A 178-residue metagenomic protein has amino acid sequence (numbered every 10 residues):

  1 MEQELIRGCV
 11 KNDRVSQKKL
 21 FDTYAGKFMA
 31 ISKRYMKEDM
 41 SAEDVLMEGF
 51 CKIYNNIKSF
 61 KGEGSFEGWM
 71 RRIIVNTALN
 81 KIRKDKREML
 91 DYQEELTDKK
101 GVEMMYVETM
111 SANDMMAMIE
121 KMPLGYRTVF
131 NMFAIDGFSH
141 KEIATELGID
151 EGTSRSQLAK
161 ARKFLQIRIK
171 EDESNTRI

Functional and structural regions predicted by a protein language model:
E4-C9, D114-P123: Short amphipathic alpha-helical boundary/capping segments
G8, K37, T145-G148, R162-I178: C-terminal edge and immediately downstream basic/flexible tail or linker adjoining helix-turn-helix-like DNA-binding
V10-K11, K37, M47-S65, K84-D85: Sigma70-family region 2
V10-K19, M29-E48, E151, S174-N175: Short, charged helix-capping/linker segments at alpha-helix termini
L20, Y24, F28, G49 (+3 more regions): Residue-level preference for hydrophobic side chains embedded in well-ordered alpha helices
K58-G62, R72-Y92, K160: Arg/Lys-rich amphipathic alpha helix in sigma70-family domain 2
N80, R87-N113, S139: Internal acidic/polar
V129-F133: A short pre-motif secondary-structure segment
